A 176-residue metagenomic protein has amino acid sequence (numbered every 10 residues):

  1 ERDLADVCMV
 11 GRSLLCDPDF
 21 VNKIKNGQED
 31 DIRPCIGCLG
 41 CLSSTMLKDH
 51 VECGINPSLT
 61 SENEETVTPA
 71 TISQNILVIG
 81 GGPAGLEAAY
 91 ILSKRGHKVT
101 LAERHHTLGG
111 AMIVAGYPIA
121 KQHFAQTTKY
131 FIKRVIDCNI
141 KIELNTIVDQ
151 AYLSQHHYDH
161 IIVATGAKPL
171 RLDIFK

Functional and structural regions predicted by a protein language model:
E1, R134, S154-Q155: Structural alpha-helical scaffold elements that stabilize or flank donor/cofactor-binding regions in carbohydrate
E1-I79, P83, E87-V99, T107 (+1 more regions): Flavin-dependent oxidoreductase catalytic cores
R2-D3, N22-N26, V114-P118, H157-H160: Short low-complexity, flexible loop/linker segments enriched in glycine and/or proline with clustered acidic
D19, G110-M112, S154: Short Asp/Glu-rich motifs
V21, I132, Q150-L153: Short amphipathic alpha-helical segments and helix-helix/interface helices
I36-T45, P69, C138-K176: FAD-binding core/adjacent interface of flavoenzyme oxidoreductases
V78-K141, L170: Beta1-alpha1 glycine-rich phosphate/pyrophosphate-binding loop at the start of Rossmann-like nucleotide-binding domains
